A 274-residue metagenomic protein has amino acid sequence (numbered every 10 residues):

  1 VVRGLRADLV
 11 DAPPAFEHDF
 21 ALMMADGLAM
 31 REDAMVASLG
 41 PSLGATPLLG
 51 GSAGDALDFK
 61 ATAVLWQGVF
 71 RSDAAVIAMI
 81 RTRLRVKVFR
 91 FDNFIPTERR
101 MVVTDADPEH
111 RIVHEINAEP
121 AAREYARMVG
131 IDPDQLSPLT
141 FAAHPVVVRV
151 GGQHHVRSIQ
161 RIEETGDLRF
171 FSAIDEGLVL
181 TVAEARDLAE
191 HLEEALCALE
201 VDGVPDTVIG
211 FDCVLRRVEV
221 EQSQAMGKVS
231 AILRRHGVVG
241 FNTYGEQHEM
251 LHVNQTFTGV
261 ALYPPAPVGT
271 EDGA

Functional and structural regions predicted by a protein language model:
V1-A274: Hydrophobic alpha/beta core scaffold segments
